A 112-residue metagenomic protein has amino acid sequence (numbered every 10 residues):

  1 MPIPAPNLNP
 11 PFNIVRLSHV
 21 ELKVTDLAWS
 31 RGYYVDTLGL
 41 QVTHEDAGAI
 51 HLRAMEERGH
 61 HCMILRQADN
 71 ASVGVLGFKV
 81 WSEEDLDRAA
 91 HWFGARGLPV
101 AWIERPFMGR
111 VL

Functional and structural regions predicted by a protein language model:
P2-P11: A detector for short, charged/polar N-terminal pre-domain segments
F12-V15, E21-G59: Core segments of cupin and vicinal oxygen chelate
R16-H19, V75, W102: Extracellular/lumenal ectodomain signal focusing on beta-strand-rich modules and carbohydrate-recognition contexts
V24-A28, F78-L112: Vicinal oxygen chelate
T25, L38, D69-N70, S82: Short, solvent-exposed loop/edge-beta patches enriched in aromatic
G32, C62, V75, L86-R88: Short acidic, gly/pro-rich beta-turn/loop elements at beta-sheet edges and active-site/ligand-binding grooves
Q41, C62-M63, P99-W102: A short linear hydrophobic-aromatic micro-motif
H44-G48, A54-W81: Conserved donor-binding loop and adjoining core beta-sheet/short helix segment in diverse acyl/aminoacyl transferases
